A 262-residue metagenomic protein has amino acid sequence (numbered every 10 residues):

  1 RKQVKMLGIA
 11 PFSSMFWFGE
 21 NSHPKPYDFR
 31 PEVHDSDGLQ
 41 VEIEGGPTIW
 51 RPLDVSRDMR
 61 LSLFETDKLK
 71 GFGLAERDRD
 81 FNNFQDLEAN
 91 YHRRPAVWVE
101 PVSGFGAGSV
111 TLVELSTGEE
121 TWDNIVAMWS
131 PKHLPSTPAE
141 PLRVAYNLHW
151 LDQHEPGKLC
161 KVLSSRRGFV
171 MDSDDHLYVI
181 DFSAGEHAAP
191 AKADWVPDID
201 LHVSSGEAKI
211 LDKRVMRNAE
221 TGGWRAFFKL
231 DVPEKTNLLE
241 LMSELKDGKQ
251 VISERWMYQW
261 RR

Functional and structural regions predicted by a protein language model:
V4-K5, L238: Coil-to-beta-strand transition motifs
K5, I9, S14-E140, H149 (+1 more regions): A contiguous, surface-exposed recognition patch within enzymatic or periplasmic domains that forms
A89-R262: Terminal accessory/anchoring regions of large secretory-pathway or extracellular enzymes
